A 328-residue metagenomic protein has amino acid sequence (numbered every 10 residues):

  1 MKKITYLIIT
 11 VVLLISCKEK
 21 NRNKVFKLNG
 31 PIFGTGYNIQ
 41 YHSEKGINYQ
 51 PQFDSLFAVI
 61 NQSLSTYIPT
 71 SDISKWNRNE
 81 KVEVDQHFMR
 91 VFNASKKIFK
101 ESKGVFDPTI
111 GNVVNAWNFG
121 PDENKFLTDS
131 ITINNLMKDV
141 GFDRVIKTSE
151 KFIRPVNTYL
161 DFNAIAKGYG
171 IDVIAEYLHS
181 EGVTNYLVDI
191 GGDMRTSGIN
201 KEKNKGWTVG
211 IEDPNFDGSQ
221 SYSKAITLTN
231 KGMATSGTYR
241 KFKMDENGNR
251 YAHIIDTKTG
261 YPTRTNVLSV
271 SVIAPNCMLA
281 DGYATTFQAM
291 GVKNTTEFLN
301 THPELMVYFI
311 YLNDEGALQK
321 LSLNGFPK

Functional and structural regions predicted by a protein language model:
K2-Y6, C17-K328: Mature catalytic core of soluble alpha/beta enzymes
T10-V11: Residue-level signal for mature regions of secreted extracellular proteins and peptides
